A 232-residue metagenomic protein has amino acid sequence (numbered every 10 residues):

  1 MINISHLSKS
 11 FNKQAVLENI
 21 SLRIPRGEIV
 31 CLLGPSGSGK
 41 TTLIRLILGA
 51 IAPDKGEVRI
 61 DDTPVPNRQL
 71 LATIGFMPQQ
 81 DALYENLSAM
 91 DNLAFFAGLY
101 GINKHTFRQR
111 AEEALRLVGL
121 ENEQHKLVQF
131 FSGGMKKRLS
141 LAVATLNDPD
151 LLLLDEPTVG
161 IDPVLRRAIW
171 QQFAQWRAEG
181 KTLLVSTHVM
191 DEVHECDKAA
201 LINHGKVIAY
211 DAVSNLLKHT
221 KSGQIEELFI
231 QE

Functional and structural regions predicted by a protein language model:
L48: Helix-to-loop junction immediately C-terminal to a conserved catalytic motif
G56-L70: Conserved ABC transporter NBD signature motif
A94, G98, H105-E123: Conserved ABC ATPase "signature" region
L127-F131: Conserved ABC ATPase signature
L152-E156: Catalytic Walker B motif of ABC-type/P-loop ATPase nucleotide-binding domains
Y210-D211: ABC ATPase "signature
